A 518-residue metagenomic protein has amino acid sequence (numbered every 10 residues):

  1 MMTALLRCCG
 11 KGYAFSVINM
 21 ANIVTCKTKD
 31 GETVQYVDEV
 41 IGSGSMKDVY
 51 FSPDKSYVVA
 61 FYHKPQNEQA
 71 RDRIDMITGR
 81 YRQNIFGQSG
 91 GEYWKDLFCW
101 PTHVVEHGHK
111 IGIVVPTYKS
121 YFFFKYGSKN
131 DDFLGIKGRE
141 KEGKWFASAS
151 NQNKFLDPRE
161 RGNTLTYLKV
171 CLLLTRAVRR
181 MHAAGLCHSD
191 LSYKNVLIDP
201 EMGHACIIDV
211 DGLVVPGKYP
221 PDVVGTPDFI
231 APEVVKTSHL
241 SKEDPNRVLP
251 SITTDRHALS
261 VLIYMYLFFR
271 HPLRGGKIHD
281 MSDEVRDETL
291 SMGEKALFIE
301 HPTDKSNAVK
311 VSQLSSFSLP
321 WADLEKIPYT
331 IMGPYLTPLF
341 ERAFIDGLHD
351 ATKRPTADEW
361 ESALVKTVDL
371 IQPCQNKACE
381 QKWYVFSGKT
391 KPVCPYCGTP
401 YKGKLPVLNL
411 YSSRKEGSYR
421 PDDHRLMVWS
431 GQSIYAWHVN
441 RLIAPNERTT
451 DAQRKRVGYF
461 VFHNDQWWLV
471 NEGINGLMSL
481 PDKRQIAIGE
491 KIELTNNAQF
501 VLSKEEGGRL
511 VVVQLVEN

Functional and structural regions predicted by a protein language model:
F15-E39: Juxta-kinase regulatory segment immediately upstream of eukaryotic protein kinase catalytic domains
V37-D38, S45-V104, H109-G112, K119-R161: ATP-binding glycine-rich loop module of kinase domains
V178, H182-P200: Catalytic-loop of the protein kinase fold
K194-H239: Activation segment/activation loop of eukaryotic-type protein kinase catalytic domains
I263-T337: Conserved C-lobe activation region of Hanks-type protein kinase-like domains
V407-Y459: N-terminal beta-hairpin/loop module of FHA
S479-N518: C-terminal boundary/linker segments immediately following FHA domains
